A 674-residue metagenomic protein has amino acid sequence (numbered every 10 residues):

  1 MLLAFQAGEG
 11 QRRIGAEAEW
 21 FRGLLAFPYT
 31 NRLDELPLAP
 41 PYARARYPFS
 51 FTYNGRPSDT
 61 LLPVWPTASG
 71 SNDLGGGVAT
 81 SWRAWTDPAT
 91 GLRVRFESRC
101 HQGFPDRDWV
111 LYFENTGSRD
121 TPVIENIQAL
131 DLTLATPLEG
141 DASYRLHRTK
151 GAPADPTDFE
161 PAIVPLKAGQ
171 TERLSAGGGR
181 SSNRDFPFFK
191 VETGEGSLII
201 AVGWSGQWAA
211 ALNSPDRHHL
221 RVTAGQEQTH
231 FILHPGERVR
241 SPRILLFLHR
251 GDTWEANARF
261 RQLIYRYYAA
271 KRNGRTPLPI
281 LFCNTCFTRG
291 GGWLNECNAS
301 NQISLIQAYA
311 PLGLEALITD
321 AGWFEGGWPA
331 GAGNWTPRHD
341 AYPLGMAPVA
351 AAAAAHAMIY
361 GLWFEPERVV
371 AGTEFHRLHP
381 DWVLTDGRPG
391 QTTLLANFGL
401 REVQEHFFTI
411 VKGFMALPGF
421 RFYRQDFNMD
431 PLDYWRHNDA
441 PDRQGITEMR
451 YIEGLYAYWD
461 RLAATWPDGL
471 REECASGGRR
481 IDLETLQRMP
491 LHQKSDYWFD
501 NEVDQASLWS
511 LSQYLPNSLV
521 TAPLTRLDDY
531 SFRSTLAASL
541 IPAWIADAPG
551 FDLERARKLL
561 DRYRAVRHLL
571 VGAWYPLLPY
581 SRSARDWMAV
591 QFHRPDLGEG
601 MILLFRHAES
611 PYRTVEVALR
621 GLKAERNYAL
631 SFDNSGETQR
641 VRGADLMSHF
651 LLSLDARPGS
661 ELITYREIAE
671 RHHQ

Functional and structural regions predicted by a protein language model:
L2-N213, E227, N627-R640: Polysaccharide-binding surfaces and accessory modules of carbohydrate-active proteins
A16, L455-T638, S653-D655, S660-I663: Active-site-proximal substrate-binding groove within the catalytic cores of carbohydrate-active enzymes
F231-R250, P658-R666: Short Pro-Gly-centered flexible turn/kink motifs
L278-F282, G290-N298, H339, E365-G413 (+1 more regions): Active-site-adjacent "subsite" loops/lids of carbohydrate-active enzymes
L281-N284, L317-T319, Y360-F364, Y423-Q425 (+1 more regions): Hydrophobic faces of well-ordered beta-strands that scaffold small-molecule active sites in alpha/beta enzyme cores
T288-R377, E405-H406, R450-Y458: Aromatic- and glycine-enriched glycan-recognition loops and surfaces that form the carbohydrate-binding subsites
P329-D340, R368-R388, N438, D442 (+1 more regions): Aromatic- and acidic-residue-enriched segments that line the glycan-binding/catalytic groove of carbohydrate-active
V641-Q674: C-terminal beta-strand-rich structural cap/linker in extracellular carbohydrate-active enzymes
